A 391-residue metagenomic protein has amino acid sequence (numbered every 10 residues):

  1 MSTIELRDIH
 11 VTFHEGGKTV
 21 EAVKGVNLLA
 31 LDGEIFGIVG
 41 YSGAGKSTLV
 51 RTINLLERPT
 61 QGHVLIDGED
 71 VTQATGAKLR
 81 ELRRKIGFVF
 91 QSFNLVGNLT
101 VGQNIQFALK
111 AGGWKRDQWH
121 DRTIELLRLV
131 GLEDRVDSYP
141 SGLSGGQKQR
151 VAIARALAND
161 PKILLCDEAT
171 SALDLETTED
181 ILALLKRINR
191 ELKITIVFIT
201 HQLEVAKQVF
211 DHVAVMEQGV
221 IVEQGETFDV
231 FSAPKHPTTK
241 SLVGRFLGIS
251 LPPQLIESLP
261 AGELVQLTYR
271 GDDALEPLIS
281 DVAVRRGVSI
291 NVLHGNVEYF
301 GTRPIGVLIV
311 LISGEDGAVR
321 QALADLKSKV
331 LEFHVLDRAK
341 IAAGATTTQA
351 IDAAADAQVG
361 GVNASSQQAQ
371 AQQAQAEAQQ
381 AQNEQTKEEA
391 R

Functional and structural regions predicted by a protein language model:
G17-K18, V71-G87, A111-D117, V230-P234: ABC ATPase NBD coupling module
V39-Y41: The feature captures the beta-strand-to-loop junction immediately N-terminal to the Walker
N54: Helix-to-loop junction immediately C-terminal to a conserved catalytic motif
E69-D70, Q106, K110, D117-D134: Conserved ABC ATPase "signature" region
L99-F107: Short coil-to-helix segment of the ABC ATPase nucleotide-binding domain corresponding to the Q-loop/switch region
S138-S141, A158-N159: Conserved signature/switch motifs of ABC ATPase nucleotide-binding domains
Q224-G225, A233: ABC ATPase "signature
